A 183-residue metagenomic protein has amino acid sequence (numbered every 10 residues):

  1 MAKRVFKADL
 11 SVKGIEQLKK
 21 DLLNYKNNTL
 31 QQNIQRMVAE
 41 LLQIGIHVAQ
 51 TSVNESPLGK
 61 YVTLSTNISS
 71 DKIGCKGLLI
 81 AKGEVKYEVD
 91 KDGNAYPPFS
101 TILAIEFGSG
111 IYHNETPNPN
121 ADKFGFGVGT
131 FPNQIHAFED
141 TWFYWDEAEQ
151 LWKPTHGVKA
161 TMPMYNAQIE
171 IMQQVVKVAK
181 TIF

Functional and structural regions predicted by a protein language model:
M1-D90, Y112-F183: Short, Lys/Arg-rich flexible segments
Y87-H113: Extended Gly/Ser/Thr-rich low-complexity repeat segments, especially those forming or decorating extracellular
